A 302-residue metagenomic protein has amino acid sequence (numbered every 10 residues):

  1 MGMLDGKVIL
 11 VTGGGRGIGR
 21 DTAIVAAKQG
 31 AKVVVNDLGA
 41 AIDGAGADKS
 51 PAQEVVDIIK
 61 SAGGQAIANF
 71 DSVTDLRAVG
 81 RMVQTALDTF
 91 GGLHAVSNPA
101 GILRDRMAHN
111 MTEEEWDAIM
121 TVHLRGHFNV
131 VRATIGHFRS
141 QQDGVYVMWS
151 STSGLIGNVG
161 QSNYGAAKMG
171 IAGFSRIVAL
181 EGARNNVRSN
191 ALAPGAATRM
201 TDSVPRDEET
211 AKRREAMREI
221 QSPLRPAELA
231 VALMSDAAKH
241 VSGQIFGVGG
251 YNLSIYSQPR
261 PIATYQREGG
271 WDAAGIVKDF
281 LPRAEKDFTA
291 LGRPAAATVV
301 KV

Functional and structural regions predicted by a protein language model:
G2-V35: Canonical Rossmann dinucleotide-binding motif of NAD(H)/NADP(H)-dependent dehydrogenases/reductases, specifically
D5, A62-Q65, T85-N98, R104 (+2 more regions): A glycine-rich helix->loop->beta "capping" turn within Rossmann-like NAD(P)(H)-dependent oxidoreductase domains
T22, K28-Q29, F138-S140, I156 (+3 more regions): Active-site-adjacent segment of SDR/Rossmann-fold oxidoreductases
I59, M107-A108, T112-D117: Substrate-binding pocket helix/loop in short-chain dehydrogenase/reductase
V131, A167, S175: Active-site helix of classical SDR
S151: Residue(s) in the substrate-gating loop at a strand-loop-helix junction that position the organic substrate next
K212-V302: C-terminal helical subdomain
